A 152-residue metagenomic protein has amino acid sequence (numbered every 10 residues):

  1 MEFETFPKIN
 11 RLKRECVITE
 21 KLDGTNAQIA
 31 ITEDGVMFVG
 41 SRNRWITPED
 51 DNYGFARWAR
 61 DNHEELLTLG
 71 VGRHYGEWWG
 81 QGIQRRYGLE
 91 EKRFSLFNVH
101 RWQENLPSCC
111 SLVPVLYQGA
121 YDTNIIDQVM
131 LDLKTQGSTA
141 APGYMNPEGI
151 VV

Functional and structural regions predicted by a protein language model:
M1-V152: Core nucleotide-handling region used for phosphoryl-transfer chemistry
